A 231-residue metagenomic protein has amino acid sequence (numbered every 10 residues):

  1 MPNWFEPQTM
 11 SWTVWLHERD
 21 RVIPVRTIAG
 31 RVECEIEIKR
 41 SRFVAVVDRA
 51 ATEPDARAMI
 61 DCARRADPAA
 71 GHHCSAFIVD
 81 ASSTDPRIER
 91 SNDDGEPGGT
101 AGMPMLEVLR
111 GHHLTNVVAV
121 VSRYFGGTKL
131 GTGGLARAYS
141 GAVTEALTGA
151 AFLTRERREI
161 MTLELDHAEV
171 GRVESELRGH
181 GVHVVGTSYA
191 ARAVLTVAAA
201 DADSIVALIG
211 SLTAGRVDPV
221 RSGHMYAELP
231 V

Functional and structural regions predicted by a protein language model:
E6-T9: Targeting/processing segments of secretory and organellar proteins
W12-G99, A207, S211, V220-V231: C-terminal regulatory domains involved in ligand/effector binding and gene-expression control
W15-R19, L177, V185-S204, G215: Non-DNA-binding regulatory cores of transcription-related proteins, predominantly C-terminal effector-binding
D48-A51, L163-D166, T196-D201: Short beta-strand-to-loop capping motifs
T115-F125: Glycine- and acidic-rich phosphate- and metal-coordinating loops
T132, A136-I160: Long, charge-dense
F152-E169, L195: Short glycine-/aliphatic-rich beta-strand segments at the starts of folded cytosolic domains
L163-V182, S204: Short amphipathic alpha-helix segments
